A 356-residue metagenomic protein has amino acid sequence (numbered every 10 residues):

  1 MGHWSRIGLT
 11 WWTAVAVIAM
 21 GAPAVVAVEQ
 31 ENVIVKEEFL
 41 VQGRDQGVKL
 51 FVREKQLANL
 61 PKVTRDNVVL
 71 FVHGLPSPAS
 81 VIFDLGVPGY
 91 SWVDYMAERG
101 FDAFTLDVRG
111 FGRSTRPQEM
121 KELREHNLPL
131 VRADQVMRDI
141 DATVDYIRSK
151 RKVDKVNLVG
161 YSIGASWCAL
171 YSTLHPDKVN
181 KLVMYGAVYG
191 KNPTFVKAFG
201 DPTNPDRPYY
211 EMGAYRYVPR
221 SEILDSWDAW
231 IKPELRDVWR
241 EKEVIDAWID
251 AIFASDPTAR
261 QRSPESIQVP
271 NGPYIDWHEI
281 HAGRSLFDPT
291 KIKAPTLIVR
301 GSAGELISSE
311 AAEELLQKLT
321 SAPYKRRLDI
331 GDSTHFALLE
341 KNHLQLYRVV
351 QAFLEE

Functional and structural regions predicted by a protein language model:
V28-T64: N-terminal cap/lid segment of alpha/beta-hydrolase-fold proteins
N59-T105: Short, surface-exposed "cap/lid" segments of acyl-processing enzymes
S80-V81, L106-L128: Glycine-rich "HGGG/HGxG" loop immediately N-terminal to the catalytic nucleophile of the alpha/beta-hydrolase
P129, D134-K155: Conserved acidic catalytic loop of the alpha/beta-hydrolase fold
V153-V159, I163-P193: Conserved hydrolase catalytic core segment
P193-V299: Alpha/beta-hydrolase
E305-A311: Conserved alpha/beta-hydrolase "acid-adjacent" motif
S333-L344: Catalytic histidine-centered segment of alpha/beta-hydrolase-like enzymes
